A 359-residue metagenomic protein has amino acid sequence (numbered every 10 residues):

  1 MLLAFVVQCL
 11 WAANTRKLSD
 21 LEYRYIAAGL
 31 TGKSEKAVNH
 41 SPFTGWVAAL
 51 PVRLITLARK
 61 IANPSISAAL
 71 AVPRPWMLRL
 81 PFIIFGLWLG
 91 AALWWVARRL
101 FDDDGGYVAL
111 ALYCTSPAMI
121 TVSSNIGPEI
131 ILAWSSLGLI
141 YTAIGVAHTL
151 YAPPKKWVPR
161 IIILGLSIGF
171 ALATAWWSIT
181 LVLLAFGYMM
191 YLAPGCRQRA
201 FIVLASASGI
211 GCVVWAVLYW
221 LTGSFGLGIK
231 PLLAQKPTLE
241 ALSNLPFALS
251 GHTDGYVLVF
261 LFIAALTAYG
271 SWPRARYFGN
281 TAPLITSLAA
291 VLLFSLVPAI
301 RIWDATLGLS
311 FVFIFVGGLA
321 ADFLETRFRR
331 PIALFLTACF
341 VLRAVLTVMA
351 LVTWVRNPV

Functional and structural regions predicted by a protein language model:
M1-L2, G209, A320-P358: Signature aromatic-anchored transmembrane alpha helix within multi-pass, membrane-resident enzymes that catalyze glycan
D20, A118-L132, R301: Short acidic/glycine- and proline-prone juxtamembrane loop motifs at membrane-interface regions of multi-pass membrane
T31, W46, F170, V182-N280 (+2 more regions): Transmembrane-lumen/periplasm boundary regions of multi-pass, lipid-linked membrane glycan transferases
I61-S65, A69, L93-T115, W134 (+1 more regions): Transmembrane-helix signature of polytopic, membrane-embedded enzymes that assemble or transfer cell-envelope glycans
W76, L80-L100, G138, T142 (+1 more regions): Transmembrane-helix motifs of polytopic, lipid-linked glycan transferases
A92, I131-A152, I163-I168, F311-F315: Specific aromatic-rich, kink-prone transmembrane helix
R98-R99, D103, L139-I161, A171 (+2 more regions): Membrane-interface transmembrane helices that cradle and orient dolichyl/undecaprenyl
A109-C114, T121, Y141, I168 (+1 more regions): Short helix- or helix-capping micro-motifs that position conserved polar/aromatic residues at function-defining sites
